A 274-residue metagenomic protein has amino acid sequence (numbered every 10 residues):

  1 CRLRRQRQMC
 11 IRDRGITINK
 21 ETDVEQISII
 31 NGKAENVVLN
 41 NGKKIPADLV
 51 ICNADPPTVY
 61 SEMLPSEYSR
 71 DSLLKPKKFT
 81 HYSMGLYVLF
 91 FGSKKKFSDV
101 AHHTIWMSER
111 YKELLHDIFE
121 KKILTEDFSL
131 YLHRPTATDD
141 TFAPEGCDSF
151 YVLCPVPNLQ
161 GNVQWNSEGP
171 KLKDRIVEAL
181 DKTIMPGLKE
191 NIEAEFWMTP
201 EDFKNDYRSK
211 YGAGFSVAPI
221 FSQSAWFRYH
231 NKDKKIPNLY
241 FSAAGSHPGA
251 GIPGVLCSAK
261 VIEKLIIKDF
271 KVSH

Functional and structural regions predicted by a protein language model:
C1-I11: Single conserved hydrophobic/aromatic residue that forms the stacking wall/gate of nucleotide- or nucleobase-binding
I16, E25-P144: Mid-domain catalytic core of redox enzymes that form a hydrophobic substrate pocket/lid adjacent to a catalytic redox
T17, T22-E35, A194-S209: Beta-rich nucleic-acid/ligand-interaction surfaces
Q26-I29, I267-H274: Active-site-proximal substrate-binding core of FAD-dependent oxidoreductases
I51, F91, V152, L180 (+3 more regions): Hydrophobic, well-ordered secondary-structure elements that form the walls of internal hydrophobic environments
K94-F203: C-terminal segments that line or cap access tunnels to active or ligand-binding sites in enzymes and enzyme-associated
D127-Y131, P186-P248: A glycine-rich dinucleotide-binding beta-alpha-beta segment and adjacent secondary-structure elements that constitute
A244-I266: A conserved FAD-binding loop/helix module that cradles the flavin
